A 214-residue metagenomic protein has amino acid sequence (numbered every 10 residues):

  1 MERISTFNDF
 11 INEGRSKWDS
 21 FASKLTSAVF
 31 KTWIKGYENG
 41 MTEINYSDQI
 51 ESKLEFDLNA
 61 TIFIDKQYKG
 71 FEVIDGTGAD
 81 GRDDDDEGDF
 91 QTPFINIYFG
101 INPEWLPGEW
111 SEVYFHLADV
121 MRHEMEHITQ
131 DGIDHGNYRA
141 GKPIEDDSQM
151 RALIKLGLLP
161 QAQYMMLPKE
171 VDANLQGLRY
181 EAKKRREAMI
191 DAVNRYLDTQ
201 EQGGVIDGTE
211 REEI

Functional and structural regions predicted by a protein language model:
M1-G14: Short acidic, low-complexity intrinsically disordered linear motifs used for protein-protein interactions
F10, D85-E87, E210-I214: Short, intrinsically disordered, charge-balanced linker/junction segments flanking boundaries in proteins
K17-I95: Auxiliary, metal-adjacent structural segments of Zn-dependent hydrolase domains
K31-Y37, Q149-I214: Long, well-structured alpha-helical subdomains associated with metal-dependent extracellular/ecto-lumenal hydrolases
E72-F115, I128-G132: Active-site scaffold of zinc-dependent metalloenzymes
Y114, A118, K169: Hydrophobic (often cysteine-bearing) scaffold residues that line and stabilize catalytic clefts of nucleotide/cofactor
F115, D131-M165: Post-HEXXH active-site segment of zinc metalloproteases
D119-G132, A173: Active-site recognition of the HExxH zinc-binding catalytic motif
